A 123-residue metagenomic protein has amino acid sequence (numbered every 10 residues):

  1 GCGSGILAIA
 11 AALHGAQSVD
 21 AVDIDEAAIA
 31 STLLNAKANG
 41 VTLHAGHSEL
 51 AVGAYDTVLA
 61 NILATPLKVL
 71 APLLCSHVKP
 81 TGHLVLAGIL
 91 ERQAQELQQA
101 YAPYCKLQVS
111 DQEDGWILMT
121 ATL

Functional and structural regions predicted by a protein language model:
G1-L50, A54: Conserved SAM/SAH cofactor-binding pocket of Class I
A27-S31, P66, Q93: Conserved short alpha-helix immediately C-terminal to the canonical SAM/SAH-binding motif I of Rossmann-like
T32, L63, Y101: Residue-level signal for inorganic ion chemistry
G53, L63-V69: Rossmann-like adenosine-cofactor binding region
V58-A60: Hydrophobic beta-strand segment of the Class I
K68-H83: A short glycine-rich, Lys/Arg-flanked "PGG" loop and its adjoining helix->strand segment in the class I
L90-L123: Active-site capping/gating segments
